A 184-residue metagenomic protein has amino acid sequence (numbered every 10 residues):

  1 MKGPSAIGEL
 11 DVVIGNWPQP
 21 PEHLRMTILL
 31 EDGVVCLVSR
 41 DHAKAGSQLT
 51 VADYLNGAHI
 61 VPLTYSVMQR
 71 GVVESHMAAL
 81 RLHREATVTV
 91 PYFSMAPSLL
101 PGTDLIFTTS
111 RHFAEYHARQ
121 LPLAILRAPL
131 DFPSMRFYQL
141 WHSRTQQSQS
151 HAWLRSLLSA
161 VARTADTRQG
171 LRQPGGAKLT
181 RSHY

Functional and structural regions predicted by a protein language model:
M1-E9, A52, A78-A79, F93-T103: Short helices/loops that flank or line small-molecule/ion binding pockets
M1-V38, Q48, S75, A124-L126: Short beta-strand-centered segments that line the small-molecule binding cleft or hinge of alpha/beta clamshell
L10-H23, G71, F93-L123: A ligand-binding cleft/hinge motif common to bilobed small-molecule-binding domains
N16, A45-G46, H59-L80, Q147-H151 (+3 more regions): Secondary-structure junction motif
N16-W17, L63, H83-Y92: Short beta-strand-to-loop elements that line the ligand-binding cleft of bilobed periplasmic-binding protein-like
R25-I28, T50-A52, A78, P97 (+2 more regions): Short secondary-structure boundary/capping segments
R40, A45-G46, V51, L55 (+1 more regions): A late-sequence structural motif
V161-Y184: N-terminal hydrophobic or amphipathic helices and topogenic motifs
